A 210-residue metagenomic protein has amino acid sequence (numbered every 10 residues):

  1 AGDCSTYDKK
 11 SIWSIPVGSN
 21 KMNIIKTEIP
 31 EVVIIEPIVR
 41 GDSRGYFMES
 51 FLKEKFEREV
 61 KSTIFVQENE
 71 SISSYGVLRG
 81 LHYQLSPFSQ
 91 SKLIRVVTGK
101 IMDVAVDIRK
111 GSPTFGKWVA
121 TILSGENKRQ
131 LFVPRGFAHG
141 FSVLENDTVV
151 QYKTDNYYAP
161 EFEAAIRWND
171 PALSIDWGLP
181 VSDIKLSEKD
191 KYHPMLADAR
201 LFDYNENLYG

Functional and structural regions predicted by a protein language model:
K21-E126, N146-D147, T154-G210: Non-catalytic, conserved peripheral segments adjacent to functional cores
L123-N146: Conserved metal-binding segment of the jelly-roll/cupin
